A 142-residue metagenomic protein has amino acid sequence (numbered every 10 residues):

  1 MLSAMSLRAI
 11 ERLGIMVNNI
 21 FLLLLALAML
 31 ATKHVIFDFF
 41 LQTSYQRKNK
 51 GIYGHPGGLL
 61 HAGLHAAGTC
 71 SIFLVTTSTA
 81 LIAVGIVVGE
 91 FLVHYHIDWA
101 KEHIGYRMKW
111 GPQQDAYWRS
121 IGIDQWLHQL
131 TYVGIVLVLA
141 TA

Functional and structural regions predicted by a protein language model:
L2-A142: Hydrophobic alpha-helical transmembrane segments
